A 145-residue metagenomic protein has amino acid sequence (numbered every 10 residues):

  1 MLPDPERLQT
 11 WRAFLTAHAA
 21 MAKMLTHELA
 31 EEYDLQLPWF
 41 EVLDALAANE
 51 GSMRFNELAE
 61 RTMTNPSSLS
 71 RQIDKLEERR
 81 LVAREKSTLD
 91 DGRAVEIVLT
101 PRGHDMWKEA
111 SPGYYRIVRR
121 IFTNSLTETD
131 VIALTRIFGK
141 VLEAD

Functional and structural regions predicted by a protein language model:
M1-P5, E128-D145: C-terminal regulatory/oligomerization modules of transcriptional regulators
M1-Y33, L81: N-terminal leader segment of winged-helix/HTH proteins
P3-E6, L35, L99, S125-L126: Alpha-helical hairpin
E6, T10, P38-F40, R102: N-terminal positioning helix adjacent to the helix-turn-helix/winged-helix DNA-binding module
A19, K23-N65: N-terminal helix-turn-helix DNA-binding core of bacterial DNA-binding proteins
M24, E28-E32, G113, I117-S125 (+2 more regions): Generic non-transmembrane alpha-helical segments
D74-A133: Charged, amphipathic alpha-helical coiled-coil/dimerization segments
